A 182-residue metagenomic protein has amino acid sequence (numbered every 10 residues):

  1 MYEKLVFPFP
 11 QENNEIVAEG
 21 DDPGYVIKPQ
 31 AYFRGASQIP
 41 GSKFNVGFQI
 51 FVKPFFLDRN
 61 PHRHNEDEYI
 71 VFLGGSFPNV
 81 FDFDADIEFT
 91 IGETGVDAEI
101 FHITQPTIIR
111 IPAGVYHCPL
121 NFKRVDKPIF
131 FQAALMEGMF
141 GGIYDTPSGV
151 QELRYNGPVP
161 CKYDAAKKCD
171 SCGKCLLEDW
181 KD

Functional and structural regions predicted by a protein language model:
M1-N13, L120-Y163: Double-stranded beta-helix
M1-P61: A short, N-terminal "cap"/entry segment at the start of jelly-roll beta-barrel domains of the cupin/DSBH fold
F48, I70, I100, I108-R110 (+1 more regions): Conserved hydrophobic/aromatic beta-strand scaffold that supports enzyme active sites
K53-P54, G92-T94, V115: Short beta->alpha connector loops
F55-Y69, F77-A85: A short beta-loop-beta micro-motif enriched in histidine and acidic residues
F72-T104, G142-Y144: A short beta-strand-loop-beta hairpin characteristic of the jelly-roll/cupin
D97-K123: Conserved metal-binding segment of the jelly-roll/cupin
P158-D182: Cysteine-cluster motifs in flexible loop/terminal segments that predominantly coordinate metals
